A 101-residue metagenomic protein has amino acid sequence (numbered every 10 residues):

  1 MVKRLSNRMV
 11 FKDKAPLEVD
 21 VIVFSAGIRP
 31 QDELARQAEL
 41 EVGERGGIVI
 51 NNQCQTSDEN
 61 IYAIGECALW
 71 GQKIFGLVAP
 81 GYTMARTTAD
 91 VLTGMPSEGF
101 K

Functional and structural regions predicted by a protein language model:
V2-V10, A15-D90: FAD-site-proximal beta/loop scaffold in flavoenzymes
E41-R45, M95-K101: A short alpha-helix-loop-beta-strand transition element characteristic of N-terminal alpha/beta dinucleotide-binding
